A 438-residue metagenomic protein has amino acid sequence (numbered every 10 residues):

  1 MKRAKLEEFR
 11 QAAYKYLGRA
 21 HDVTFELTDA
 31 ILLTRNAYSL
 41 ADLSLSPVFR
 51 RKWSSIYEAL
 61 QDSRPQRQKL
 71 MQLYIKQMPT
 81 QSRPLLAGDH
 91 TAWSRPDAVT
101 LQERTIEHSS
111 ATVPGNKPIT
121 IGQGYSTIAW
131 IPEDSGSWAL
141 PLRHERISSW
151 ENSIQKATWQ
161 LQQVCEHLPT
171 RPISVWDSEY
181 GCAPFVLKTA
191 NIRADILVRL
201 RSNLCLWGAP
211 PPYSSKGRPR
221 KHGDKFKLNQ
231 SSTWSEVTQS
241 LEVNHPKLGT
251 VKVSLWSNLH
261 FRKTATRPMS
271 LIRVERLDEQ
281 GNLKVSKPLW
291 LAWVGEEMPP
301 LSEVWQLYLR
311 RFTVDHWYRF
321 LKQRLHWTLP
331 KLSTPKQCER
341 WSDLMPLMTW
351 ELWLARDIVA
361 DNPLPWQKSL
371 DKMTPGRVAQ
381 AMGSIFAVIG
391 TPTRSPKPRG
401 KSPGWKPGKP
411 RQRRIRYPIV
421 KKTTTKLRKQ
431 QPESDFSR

Functional and structural regions predicted by a protein language model:
M1-A20, N36, S82, V99 (+1 more regions): Single, function-defining residue in the core of a domain
M1-Q61, P65: Gly/serine-rich nucleotide phosphate-binding loop at the start of the catalytic core of nucleotide/ADP-ribose-handling
F25, A41, G122, S302 (+1 more regions): Non-catalytic, well-ordered alpha-helical scaffold segments
T28, A37-L40, W53, S82-A87 (+2 more regions): A common structural microfeature
L32, L45, A59-R64, V113-P118 (+1 more regions): Short secondary-structure transition/capping motifs
L43, I128, L347: A residue-level signal for conserved active-site and pocket-lining positions in enzyme catalytic cores
S55-E58, K69-Q77, R146, Q155-W159: Hydrophobic, well-ordered secondary-structure segments that either form specific early membrane-associated helices used
L60-G136, S257-L259: Active-site-proximal, Lys/Arg-enriched surface segment that forms a nucleic-acid-binding/basic interface patch
